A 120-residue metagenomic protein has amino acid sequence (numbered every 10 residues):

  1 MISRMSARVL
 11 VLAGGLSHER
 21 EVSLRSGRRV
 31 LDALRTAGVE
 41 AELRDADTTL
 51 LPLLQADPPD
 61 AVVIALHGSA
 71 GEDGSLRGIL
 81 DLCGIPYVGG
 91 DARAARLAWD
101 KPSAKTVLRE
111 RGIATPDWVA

Functional and structural regions predicted by a protein language model:
M1-E110: ATP-binding N-terminal substructure of ATP-dependent carboxylate-amine bond-forming enzymes
E110-A120: Rossmann-like NAD(P)H-binding beta-loop-alpha module
